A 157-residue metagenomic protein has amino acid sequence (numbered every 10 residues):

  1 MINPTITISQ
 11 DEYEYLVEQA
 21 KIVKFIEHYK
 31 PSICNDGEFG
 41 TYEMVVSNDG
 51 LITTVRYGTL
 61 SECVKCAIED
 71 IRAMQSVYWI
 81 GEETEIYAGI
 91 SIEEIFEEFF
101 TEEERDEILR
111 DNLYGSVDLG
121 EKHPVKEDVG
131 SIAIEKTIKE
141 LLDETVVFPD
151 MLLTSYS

Functional and structural regions predicted by a protein language model:
M1-N3, K65-Q75, L153-S157: Short intrinsically disordered terminal tails
I2-Q10, M74-Y87: Short, extreme N-terminal segment that most often corresponds to the first beta-strand
Q10, V17, I26-K30, S61-V64 (+4 more regions): Residue-level detector of alpha-helical secondary structure
D11, Y15-E43: Short N-terminal "domain-start" leader segments that mark the transition from disordered tails or signal peptides into
K30-I52, M74-G81: Short aromatic-glycine-(Arg/Gly/Cys) micro-motifs in beta-strand/loop hairpins
G50-S61, E83-I90: A short, exposed loop/beta-hairpin motif centered on an aromatic-Gly-Thr core
G58-R72, I92-D111: A short, charged, amphipathic alpha-helix used as a generic interaction element across diverse proteins
T101-S157: Short, mixed-charge low-complexity intrinsically disordered segments
